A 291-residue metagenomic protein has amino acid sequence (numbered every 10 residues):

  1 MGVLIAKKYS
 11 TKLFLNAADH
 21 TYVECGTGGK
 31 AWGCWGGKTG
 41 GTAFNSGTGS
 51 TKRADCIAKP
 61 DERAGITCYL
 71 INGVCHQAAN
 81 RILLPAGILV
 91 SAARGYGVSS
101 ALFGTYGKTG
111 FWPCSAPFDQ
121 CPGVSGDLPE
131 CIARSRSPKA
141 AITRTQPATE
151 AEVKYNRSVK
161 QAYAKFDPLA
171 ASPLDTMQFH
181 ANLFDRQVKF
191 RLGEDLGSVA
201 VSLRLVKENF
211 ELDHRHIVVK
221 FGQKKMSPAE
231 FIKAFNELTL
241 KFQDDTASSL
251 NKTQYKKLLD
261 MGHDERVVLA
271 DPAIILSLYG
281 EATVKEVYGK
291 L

Functional and structural regions predicted by a protein language model:
M1-T149: Non-catalytic ligand/cofactor/substrate-binding and regulatory segments of enzyme domains
T143-L291: Charge-rich (acidic/polar
